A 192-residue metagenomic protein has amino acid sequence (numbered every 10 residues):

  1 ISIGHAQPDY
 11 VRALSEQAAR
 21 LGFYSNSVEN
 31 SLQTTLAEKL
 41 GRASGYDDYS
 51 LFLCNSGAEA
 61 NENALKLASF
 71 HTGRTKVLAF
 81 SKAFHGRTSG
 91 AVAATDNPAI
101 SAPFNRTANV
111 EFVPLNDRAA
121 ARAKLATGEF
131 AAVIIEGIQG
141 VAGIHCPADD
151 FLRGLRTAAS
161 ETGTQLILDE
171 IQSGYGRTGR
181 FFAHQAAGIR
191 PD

Functional and structural regions predicted by a protein language model:
I1-D192: Conserved N-terminal phosphate-binding loop of PLP-dependent enzymes in the Aspartate aminotransferase
